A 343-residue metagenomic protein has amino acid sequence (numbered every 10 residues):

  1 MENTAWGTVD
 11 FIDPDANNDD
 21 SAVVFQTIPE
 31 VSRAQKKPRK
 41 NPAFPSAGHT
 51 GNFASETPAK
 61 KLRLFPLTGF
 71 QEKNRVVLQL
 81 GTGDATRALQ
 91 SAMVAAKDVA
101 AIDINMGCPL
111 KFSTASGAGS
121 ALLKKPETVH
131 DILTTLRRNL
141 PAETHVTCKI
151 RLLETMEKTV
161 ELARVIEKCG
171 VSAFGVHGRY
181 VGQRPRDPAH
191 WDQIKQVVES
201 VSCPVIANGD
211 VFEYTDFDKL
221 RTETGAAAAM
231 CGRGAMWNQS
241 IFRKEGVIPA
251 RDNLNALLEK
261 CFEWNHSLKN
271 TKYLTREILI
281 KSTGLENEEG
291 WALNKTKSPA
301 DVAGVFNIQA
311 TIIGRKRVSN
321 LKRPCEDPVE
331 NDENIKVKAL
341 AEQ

Functional and structural regions predicted by a protein language model:
E2-N3, G81-G83, G107-P109, K149-T155 (+3 more regions): Active-site beta-loop-alpha junctions enriched in small/polar residues
T4-F53, T57-K60, D131-P141, T155-A173 (+3 more regions): Alpha/beta catalytic cores of nucleotide-metabolism and tRNA/nucleoside-modifying enzymes
S21-V31, N41, G48-H49, K61 (+3 more regions): Active-site beta->alpha loop and helix N-cap motifs at the rims of alpha/beta catalytic domains
A59-G69, G83-R87, S91, H190-V197: N-terminal active-site wall of soluble small-molecule enzyme domains
A118-A121, R179-R184: Surface-exposed cleft-lining segments at the edges of enzyme active sites
L122-K125, D187, W264: Alpha-helix initiation/capping motif
